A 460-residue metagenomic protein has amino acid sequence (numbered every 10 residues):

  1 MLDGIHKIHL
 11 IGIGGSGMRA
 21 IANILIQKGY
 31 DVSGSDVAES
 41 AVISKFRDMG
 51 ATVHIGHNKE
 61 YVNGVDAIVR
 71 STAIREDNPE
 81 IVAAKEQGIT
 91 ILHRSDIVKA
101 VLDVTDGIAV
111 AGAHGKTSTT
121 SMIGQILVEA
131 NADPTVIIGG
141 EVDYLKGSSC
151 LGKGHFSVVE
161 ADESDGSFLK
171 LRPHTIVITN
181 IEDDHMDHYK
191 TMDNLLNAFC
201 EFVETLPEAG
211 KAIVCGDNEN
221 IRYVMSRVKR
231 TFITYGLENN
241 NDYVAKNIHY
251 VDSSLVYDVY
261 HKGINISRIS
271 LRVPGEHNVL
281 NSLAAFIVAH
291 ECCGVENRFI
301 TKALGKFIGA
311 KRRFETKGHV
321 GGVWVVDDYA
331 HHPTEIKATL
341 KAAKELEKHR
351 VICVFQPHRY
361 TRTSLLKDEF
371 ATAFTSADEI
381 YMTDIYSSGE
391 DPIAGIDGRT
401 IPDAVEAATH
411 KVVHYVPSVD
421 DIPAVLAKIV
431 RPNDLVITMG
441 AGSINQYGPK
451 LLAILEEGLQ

Functional and structural regions predicted by a protein language model:
M1-H93, I97, E219, V244-K246 (+2 more regions): N-terminal leader/targeting and accessory segments in enzymes
L2-H9, G17, I21-K28, V251-S253 (+2 more regions): Nucleotide phosphate-binding/pyrophosphate-handling subdomain across enzymes that bind or process nucleotide phosphates
G4, I24-Y30, R47, Y61 (+5 more regions): Phosphate-binding loop of NTP-binding sites
L10, V110-G112, T438: Hydrophobic Val/Ile/Leu positions in short beta-strands of Rossmann-like dinucleotide-binding domains
Y30-V37, A212-G216, C353-Q356, D378-S387: Short internal beta-strands
S35-D36, H54-H57, L92-D96, I137-G140 (+4 more regions): Beta-strand->loop->alpha-helix junctions that form or flank phosphate-binding loops in nucleotide-handling enzymes
V82-T90, N194, T205-G210, K229-R230 (+2 more regions): P-loop/Walker A phosphate-binding loop and immediately adjacent motor/lid segment at beta-alpha junctions
A371-P432: C-terminal helical cap/extension that packs against the catalytic core of soluble nucleotide-cofactor enzymes
